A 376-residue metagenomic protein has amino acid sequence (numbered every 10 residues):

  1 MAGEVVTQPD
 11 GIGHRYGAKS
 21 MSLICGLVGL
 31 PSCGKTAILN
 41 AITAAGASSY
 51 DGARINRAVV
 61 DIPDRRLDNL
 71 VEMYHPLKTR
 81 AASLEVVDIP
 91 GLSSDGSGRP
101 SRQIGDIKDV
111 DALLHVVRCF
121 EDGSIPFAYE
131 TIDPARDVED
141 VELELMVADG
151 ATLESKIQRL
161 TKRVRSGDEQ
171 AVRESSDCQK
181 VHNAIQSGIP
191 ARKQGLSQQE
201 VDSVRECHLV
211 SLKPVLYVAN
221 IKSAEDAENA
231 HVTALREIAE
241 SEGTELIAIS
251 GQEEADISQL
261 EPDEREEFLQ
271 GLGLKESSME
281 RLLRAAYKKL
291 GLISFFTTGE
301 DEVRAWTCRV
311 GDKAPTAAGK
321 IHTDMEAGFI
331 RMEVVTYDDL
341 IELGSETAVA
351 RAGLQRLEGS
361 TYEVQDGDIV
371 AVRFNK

Functional and structural regions predicted by a protein language model:
G3-G29, C33, L39, T43 (+2 more regions): C-terminal-of-GTPase-core extension/linker across diverse P-loop GTPases
V6-E121: Conserved G1/Walker A P-loop phosphate-binding module
Y16, S48-S49, I62-R65, E85 (+6 more regions): A generic structural signal for ordered alpha-helices
A45, Q103, E130-D133, T233-L235: Glycine-rich, phosphate-binding/catalytic loops in enzymes
D61, P90-S97, K108-A151, Q158-G167 (+3 more regions): Conserved Switch II/interswitch segment of TRAFAC-class P-loop GTPases
P63-L67, R80-S83, S97-P100, I104-D111 (+8 more regions): Amphipathic alpha-helical transducer elements in NTP-driven molecular machines
